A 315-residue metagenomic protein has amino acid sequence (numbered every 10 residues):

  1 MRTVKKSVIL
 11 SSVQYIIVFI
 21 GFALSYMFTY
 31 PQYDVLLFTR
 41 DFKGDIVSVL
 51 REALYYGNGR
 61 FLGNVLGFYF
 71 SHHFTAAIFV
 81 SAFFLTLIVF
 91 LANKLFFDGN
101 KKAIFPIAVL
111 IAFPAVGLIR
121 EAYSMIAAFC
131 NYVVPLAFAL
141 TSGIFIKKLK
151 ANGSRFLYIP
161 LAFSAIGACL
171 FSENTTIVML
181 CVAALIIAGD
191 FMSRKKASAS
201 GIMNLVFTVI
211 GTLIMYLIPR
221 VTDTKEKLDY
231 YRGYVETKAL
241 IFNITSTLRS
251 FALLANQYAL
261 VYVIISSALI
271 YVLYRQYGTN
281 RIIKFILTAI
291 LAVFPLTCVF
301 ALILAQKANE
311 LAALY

Functional and structural regions predicted by a protein language model:
M1-F22: Start-transfer (signal-anchor) and selected internal transmembrane alpha helices of multi-pass inner/ER membrane
A23-A76, I126, E173-C181, I187-L314: Transmembrane catalytic cores of multi-pass membrane glycosyltransferases and polysaccharide-assembly enzymes
R60, I104-K147, T297-Y315: Membrane-interface micro-motifs in multi-pass membrane enzymes
F74-T75, G99-I104, N152-Y158: Membrane-helix interface segments
F79-A103, T141: Transmembrane-helix motifs of polytopic, lipid-linked glycan transferases
S81, L85, N131-S142, V178-V182 (+1 more regions): Hydrophobic core segments of transmembrane alpha-helices in multi-pass, intramembrane catalytic enzymes
F90-D98, A115-G117, F145-N152, L185-K195 (+1 more regions): Structural signal for the C-terminal ends of transmembrane alpha-helices and the immediately following loop
L157-V182: Membrane-interface alpha helices of multi-pass inner-membrane proteins
